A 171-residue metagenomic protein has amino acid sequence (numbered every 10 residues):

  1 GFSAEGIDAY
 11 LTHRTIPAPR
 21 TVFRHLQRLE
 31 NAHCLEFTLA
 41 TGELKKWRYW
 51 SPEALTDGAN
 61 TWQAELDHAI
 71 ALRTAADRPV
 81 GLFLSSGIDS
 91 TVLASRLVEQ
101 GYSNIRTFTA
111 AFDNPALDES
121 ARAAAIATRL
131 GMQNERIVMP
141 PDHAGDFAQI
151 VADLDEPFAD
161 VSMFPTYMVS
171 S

Functional and structural regions predicted by a protein language model:
G1-E156, T166, S170: Cysteine-centered catalytic environments shared across enzyme families
A159: Mid-to-C-terminal catalytic subdomains of enzymes that bind/position adenosyl phosphate moieties or nucleic-acid
